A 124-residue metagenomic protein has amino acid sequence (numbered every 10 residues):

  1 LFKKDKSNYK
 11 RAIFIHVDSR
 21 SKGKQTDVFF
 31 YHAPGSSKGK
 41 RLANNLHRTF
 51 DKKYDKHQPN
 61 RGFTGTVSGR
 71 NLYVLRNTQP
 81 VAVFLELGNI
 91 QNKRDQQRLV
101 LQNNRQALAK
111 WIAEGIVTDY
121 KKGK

Functional and structural regions predicted by a protein language model:
L1-K124: Active-site-proximal helix/loop segments of hydrolytic enzymes
